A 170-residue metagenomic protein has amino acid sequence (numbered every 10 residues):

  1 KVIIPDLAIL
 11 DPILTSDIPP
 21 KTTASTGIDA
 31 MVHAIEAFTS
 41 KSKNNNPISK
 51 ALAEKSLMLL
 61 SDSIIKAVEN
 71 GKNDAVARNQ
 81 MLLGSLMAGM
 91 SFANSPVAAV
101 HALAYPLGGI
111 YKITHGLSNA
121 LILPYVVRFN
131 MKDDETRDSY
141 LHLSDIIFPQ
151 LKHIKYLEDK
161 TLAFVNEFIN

Functional and structural regions predicted by a protein language model:
K1-S95: Carboxylate- and glycine-rich phosphate/diphosphate-binding segment that chelates Mg2+/Mn2+
V32, N45, L82, P106 (+3 more regions): Glycine-rich flexible loops
N45-E54, V100-L107, L123, E135-I147: Short alpha-helical "patches" and their helix-cap loops
A53-S61, I110-Y111, D145-H153: Short, mixed-charge aromatic SLiMs
K55, V97-A98, E167-N170: Short acidic alpha-helix initiation/capping motifs at coil-to-helix transition points, especially at protein N-termini
L86-G116: Glycine-rich phosphate/pyrophosphate-binding beta-alpha loops
N119-A120: Redox-cofactor-proximal catalytic regions of oxidoreductases
P124-N170: Mobile late-domain/C-terminal helix-loop "cap" segments that border catalytic sites or the cytosolic face
